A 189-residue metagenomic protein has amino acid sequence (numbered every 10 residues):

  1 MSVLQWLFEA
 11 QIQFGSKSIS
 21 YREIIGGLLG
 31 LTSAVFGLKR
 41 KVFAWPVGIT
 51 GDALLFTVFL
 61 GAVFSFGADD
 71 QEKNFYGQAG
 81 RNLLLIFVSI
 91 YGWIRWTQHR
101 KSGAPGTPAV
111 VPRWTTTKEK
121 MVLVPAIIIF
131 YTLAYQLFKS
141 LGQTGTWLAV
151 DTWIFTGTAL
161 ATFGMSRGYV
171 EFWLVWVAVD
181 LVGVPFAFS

Functional and structural regions predicted by a protein language model:
M1-P46, T50, T57, G67-D70 (+1 more regions): Polytopic alpha-helical membrane-helix bundles and their juxtamembrane interface segments in multi-pass membrane
A53-F56, I86: A short structural micro-motif
G67-W93: Individual alpha-helical transmembrane segments in multi-pass integral membrane proteins
